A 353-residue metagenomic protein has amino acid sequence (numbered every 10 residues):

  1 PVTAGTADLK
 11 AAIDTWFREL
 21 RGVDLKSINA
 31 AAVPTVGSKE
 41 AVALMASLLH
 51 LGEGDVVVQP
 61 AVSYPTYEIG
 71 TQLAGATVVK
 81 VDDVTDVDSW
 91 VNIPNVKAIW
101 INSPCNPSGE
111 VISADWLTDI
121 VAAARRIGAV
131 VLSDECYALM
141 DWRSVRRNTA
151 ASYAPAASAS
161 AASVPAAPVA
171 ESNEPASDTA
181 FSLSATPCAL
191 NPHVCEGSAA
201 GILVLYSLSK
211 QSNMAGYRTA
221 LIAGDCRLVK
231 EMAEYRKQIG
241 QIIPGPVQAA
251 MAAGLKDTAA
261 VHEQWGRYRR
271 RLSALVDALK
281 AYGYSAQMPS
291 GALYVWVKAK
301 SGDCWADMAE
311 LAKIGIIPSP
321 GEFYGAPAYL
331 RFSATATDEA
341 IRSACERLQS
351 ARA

Functional and structural regions predicted by a protein language model:
P1-A122, A138-T149, F181-E196: Conserved core of the PLP fold type I
V23, S113, S198, K313-S319 (+1 more regions): PLP-dependent enzyme catalytic core of the Aspartate aminotransferase-like
A76, R126-A129, A199-A200: A short helix->loop->beta-strand "cap" motif at the edges of active sites that frequently abuts
S152-A157, S163-E171, S177-T179, V194-R269 (+1 more regions): Conserved core segment of the aminotransferase class I/II
Q248, A252, Y268-V276, A286-K298 (+1 more regions): Conserved glycine-rich beta-strand-loop-beta hairpin in the small C-terminal domain of fold type I
G302-D307, A340-S343: Short, conserved charged micro-motifs
